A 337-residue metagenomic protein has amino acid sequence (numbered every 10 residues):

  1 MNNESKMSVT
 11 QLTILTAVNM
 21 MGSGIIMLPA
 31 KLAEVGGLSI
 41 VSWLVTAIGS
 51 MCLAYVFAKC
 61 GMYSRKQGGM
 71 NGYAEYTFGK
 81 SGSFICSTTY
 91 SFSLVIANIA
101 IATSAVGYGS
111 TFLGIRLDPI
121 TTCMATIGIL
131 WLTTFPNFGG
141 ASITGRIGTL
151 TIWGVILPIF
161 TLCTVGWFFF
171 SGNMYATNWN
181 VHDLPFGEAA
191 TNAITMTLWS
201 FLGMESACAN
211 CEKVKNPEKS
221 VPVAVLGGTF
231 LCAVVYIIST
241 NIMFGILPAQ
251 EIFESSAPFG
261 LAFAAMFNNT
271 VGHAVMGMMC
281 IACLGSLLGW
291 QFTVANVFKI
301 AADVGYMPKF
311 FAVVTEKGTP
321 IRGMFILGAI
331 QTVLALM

Functional and structural regions predicted by a protein language model:
M1-A30, E34-L38, S50-A58, K66-Q67: Membrane-interface "cap" regions at the ends of multi-pass membrane proteins
N2-N3, S39, R116-T121, L150-M276: Helix-loop-helix junctions that connect adjacent transmembrane segments in multi-pass membrane transporters
S5-T16, G79-S93, A125-I129, L184-T197 (+3 more regions): Select transmembrane alpha-helical segments in multipass membrane proteins
Q11, L44-V45, F112-I143, I156-T164 (+2 more regions): Transmembrane alpha-helical segments of multi-pass small-molecule transport proteins
G24-K31, A105, P136-S142, S171 (+3 more regions): Transmembrane helix-loop junctions in multi-pass membrane proteins
K31-E34, C52-L130, F135-F138, I143 (+2 more regions): Hydrophobic transmembrane alpha-helices that form the core helical bundles of multi-pass secondary transporters
E34-L38, Y63-G68, Y76-G82, E212-S220 (+3 more regions): Juxtamembrane helix-boundary/capping and inter-helix hinge elements in multi-pass membrane proteins
M70-E75, G79, T111-I115, L226-L288 (+1 more regions): TM-loop-TM module centered on a large, flexible mid-protein loop between adjacent transmembrane helices in multi-pass
